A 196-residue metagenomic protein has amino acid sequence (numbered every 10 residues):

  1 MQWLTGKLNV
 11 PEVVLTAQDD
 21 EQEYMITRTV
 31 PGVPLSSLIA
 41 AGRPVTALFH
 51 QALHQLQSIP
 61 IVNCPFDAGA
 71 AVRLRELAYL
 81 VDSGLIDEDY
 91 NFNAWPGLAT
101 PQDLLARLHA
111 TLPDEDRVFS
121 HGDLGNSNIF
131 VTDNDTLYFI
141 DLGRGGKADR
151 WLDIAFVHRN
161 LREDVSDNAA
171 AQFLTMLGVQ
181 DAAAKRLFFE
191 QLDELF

Functional and structural regions predicted by a protein language model:
M1-F66: ATP-binding pocket architecture of kinase catalytic cores
P31, G125-N126, R144, F156: Short, glycine/acidic-enriched loop or turn micro-motifs at the edges of active sites
P44-L48, T100, V165: Soluble or luminal CAZymes and related metallo-dependent hydrolases
V45-L48, D123, R150: An acidic site on a long C-lobe helix of protein kinase domains
Q55-G122: An alpha-helical support segment within catalytic cores of ATP-dependent transferases
A70, D116-S120, T132-K185: Active-site Asp-x-Gly
S127-V131: Hydrophobic residue at the +6 position relative to the catalytic HRD Asp in the kinase catalytic loop
K185-L195: Membrane-proximal envelope and lipid/glycan-remodeling enzymes
